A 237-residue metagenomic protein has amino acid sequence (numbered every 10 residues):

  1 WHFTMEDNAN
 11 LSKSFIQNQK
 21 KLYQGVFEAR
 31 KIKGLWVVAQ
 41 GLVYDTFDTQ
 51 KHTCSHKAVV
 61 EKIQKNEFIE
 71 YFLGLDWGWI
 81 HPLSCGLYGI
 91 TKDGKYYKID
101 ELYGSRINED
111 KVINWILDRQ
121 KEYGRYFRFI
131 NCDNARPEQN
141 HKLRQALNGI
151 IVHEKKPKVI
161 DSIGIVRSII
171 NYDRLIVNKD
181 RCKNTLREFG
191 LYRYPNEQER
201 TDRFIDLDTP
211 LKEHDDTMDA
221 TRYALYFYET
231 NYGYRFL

Functional and structural regions predicted by a protein language model:
W1-N8: Conserved AAA+ ATPase "SRH/arginine-finger" region at the nucleotide-binding site
N8-L75, P82: ATPase catalytic-site recognition across NTP-hydrolyzing enzymes
K21, F189-R193, T221: Short amphipathic alpha-helical "interface-anchor" segments enriched in bulky aromatics
L83-G89, R222: Short beta-strand scaffold segments in enzyme catalytic cores
G86, K92-K212, N231-F236: Mg2+-dependent endonuclease catalytic cores in nucleic-acid-processing enzymes, primarily RNase H-like
D216-Y228: Stable alpha-helical structural segments in soluble proteins, enriched in small hydrophobic residues
